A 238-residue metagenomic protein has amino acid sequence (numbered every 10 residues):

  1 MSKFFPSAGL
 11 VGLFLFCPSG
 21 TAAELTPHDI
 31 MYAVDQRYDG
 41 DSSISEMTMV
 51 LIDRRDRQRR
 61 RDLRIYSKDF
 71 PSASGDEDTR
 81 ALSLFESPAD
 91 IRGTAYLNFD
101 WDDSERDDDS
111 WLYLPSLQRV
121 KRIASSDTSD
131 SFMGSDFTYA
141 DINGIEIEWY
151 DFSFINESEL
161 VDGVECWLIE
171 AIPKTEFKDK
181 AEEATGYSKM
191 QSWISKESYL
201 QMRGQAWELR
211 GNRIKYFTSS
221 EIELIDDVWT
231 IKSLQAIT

Functional and structural regions predicted by a protein language model:
M1-F5: Positively charged n-region of N-terminal signal peptides that target proteins for export
S7-C17: Bacterial N-terminal signal peptides
G9, T26-I30, T230: Alpha-helical structural motif
C17, A22, I237-T238: Short, intrinsically disordered, charge-balanced linker/junction segments flanking boundaries in proteins
A23-S116: N-terminal mature ectodomain segment of secretory-pathway/periplasmic proteins
Y32, E86, L97, D109-Y113 (+3 more regions): Gly/Pro-enriched, hydrophobic low-complexity segments that function as extracytoplasmic propeptides/linkers
R54-R57, S72-E77, S104-R106, L160-V164 (+2 more regions): Short, solvent-exposed loop/turn segments that connect beta-strands within catalytic domains and beta-strand-rich
R64-A73, D151-L160, S220-I222: Short amphipathic beta-strand and strand-loop transition segments with alternating hydrophobic
